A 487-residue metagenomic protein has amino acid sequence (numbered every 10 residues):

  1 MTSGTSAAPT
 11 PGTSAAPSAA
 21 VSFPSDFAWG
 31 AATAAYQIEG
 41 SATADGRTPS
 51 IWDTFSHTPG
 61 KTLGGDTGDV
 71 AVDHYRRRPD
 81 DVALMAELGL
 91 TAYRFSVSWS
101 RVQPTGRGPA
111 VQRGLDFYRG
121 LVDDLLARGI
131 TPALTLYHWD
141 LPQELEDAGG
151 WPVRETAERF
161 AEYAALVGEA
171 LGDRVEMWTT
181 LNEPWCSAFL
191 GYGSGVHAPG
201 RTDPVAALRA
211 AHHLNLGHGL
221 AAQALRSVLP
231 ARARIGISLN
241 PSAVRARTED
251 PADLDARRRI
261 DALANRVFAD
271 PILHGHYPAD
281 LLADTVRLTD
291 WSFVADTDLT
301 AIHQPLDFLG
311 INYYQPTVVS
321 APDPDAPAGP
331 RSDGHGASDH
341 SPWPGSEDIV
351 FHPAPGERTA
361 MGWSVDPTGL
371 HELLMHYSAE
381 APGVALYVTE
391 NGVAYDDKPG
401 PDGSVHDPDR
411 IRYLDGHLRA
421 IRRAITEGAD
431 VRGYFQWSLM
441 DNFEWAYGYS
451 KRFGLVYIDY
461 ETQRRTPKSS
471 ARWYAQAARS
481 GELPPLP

Functional and structural regions predicted by a protein language model:
T2-G4, G12-T62, A86, T105-R107 (+1 more regions): Active-site region of glycoside hydrolase catalytic domains
L63-R77, W151-R154: Active-site mouth loops of central-metabolism enzymes
D73, R77-S98, Q304, F308 (+1 more regions): Catalytic domains of carbohydrate-active enzymes, especially glycoside hydrolases
V97-A110: Glycine-rich, proline-tolerant flexible connector loops at the mouths of alpha/beta enzymes
